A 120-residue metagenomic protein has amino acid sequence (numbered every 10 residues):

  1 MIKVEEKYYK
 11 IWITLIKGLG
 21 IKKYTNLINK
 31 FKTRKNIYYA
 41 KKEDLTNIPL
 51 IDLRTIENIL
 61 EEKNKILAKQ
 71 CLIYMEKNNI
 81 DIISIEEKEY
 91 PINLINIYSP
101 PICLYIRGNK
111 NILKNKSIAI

Functional and structural regions predicted by a protein language model:
I2-A119: Short, positively charged patches
